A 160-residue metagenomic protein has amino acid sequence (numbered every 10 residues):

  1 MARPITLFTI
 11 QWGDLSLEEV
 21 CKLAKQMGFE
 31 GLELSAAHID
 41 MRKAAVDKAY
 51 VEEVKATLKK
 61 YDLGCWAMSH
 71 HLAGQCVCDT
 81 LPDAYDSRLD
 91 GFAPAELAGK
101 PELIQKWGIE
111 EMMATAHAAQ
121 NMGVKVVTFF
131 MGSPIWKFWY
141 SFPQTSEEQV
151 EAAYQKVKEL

Functional and structural regions predicted by a protein language model:
M1-S16: Boundary/entry segment of secreted carbohydrate-active catalytic domains
F8-I10, S69-G74, G132: Short, solvent-exposed turn/loop segments enriched in Gly/Ser/Thr/Pro and often Arg
L17-A24, K48-L58, M112-A116, Y154-L160: Generic structural signal for well-ordered alpha-helices, preferentially at hydrophobic/aromatic core positions
E18-H38, A114, A119-V126: Catalytic domains of carbohydrate-active enzymes, especially glycoside hydrolases
V20-L23, V46-A49, L81-D83, S141-Q144: Short, glycine/charged-enriched secondary-structure capping and boundary segments
E33, A67-S69, T128: Conserved beta-strand positions in the central sheet of alpha/beta enzyme cores
L34-K59, G74, M131-W139: Glycine-rich, proline-tolerant flexible connector loops at the mouths of alpha/beta enzymes
K60, C76-L160: Active-site acidic/histidine proton-transfer and metal-coordination neighborhood in alpha/beta enzyme cores
